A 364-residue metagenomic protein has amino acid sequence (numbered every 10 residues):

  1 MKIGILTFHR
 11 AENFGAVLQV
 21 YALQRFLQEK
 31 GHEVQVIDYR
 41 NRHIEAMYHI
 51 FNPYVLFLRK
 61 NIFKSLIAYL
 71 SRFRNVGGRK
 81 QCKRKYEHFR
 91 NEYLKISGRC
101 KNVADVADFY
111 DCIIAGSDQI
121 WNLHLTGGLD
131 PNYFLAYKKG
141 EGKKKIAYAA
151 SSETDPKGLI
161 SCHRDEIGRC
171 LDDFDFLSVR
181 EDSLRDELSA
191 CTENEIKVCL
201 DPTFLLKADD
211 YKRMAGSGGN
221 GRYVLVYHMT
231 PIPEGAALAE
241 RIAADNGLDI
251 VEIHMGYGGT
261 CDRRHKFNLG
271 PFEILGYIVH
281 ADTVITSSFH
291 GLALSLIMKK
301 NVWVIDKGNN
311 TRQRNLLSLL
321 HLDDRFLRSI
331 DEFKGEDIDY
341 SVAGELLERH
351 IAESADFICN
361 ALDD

Functional and structural regions predicted by a protein language model:
M1-D364: Active-site anion-handling motifs in enzyme catalytic cores
